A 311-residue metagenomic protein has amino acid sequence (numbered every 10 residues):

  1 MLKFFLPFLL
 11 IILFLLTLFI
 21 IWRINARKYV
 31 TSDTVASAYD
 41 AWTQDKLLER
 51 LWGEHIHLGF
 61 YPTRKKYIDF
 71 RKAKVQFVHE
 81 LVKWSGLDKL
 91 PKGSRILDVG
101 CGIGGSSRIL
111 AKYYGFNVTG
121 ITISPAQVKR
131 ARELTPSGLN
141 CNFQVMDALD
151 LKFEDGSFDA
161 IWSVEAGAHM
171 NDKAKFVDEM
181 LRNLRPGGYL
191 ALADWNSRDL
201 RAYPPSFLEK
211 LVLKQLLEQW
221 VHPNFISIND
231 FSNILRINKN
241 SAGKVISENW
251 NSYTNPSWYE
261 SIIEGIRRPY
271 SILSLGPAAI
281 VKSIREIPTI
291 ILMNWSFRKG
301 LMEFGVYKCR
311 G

Functional and structural regions predicted by a protein language model:
F4-E49: N-terminal auxiliary segments of SAM/dcSAM-dependent transferases
R71-K92: Conserved alpha-helix/loop element of class I SAM-dependent methyltransferases that forms part of the SAM/SAH-binding
R95-L97, I103-D150: Class I SAM-dependent methyltransferase SAM/SAH-binding core
L149-I161: A short acidic, Gly/Pro-enriched loop at the edge of an enzyme's catalytic core that lines a small-molecule cofactor
A160-D172: A short SAM/SAH-binding and catalytic strip from SAM-dependent methyltransferases
A174-Y189: A short glycine-rich, Lys/Arg-flanked "PGG" loop and its adjoining helix->strand segment in the class I
L192-D194: Acidic carboxylate diad motif detector
P204-S206, L211-L301: Substrate-binding/catalytic lobe of Class I Rossmann-like enzymes that use SAM or dcSAM, i.e., the mid-to-C-terminal
